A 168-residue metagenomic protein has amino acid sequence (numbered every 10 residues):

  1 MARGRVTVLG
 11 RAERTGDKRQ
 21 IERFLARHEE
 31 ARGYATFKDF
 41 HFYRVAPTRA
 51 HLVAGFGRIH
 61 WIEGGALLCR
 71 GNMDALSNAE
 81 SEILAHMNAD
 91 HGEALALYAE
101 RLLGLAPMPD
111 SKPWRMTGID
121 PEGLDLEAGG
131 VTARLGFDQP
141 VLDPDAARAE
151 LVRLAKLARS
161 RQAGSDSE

Functional and structural regions predicted by a protein language model:
M1-G33, F37-F40, P47, T132: Short, structured beta-strand-loop surface elements
A35-E168: C-terminal edge-of-domain segments
